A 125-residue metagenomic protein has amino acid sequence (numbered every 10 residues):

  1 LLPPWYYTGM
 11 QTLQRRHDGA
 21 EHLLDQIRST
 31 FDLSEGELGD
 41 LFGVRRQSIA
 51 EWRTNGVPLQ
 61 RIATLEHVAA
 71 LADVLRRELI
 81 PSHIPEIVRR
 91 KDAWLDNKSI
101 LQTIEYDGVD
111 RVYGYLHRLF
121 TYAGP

Functional and structural regions predicted by a protein language model:
L1-P125: Non-transmembrane "mature" sequence context
